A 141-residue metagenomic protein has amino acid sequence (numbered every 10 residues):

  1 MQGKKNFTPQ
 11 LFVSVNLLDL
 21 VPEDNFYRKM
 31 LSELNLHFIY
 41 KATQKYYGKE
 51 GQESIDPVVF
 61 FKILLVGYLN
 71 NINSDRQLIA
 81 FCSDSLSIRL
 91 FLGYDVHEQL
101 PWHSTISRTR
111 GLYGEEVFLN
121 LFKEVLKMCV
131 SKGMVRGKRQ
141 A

Functional and structural regions predicted by a protein language model:
M1-L34: Charged, often Cys/His-bearing segments associated with DNA-binding zinc-finger transcription factors
F26-L65: Basic, short loop/linker segments at the boundary and entry of helix-turn-helix/winged-helix-like folds
L34, L64-N70, Y113, C129: Generic structural signal for hydrophobic core residues of well-folded globular domains
G51-V59, S74, E98, G114-V117: Secondary-structure capping and boundary motifs in well-ordered enzyme cores
N70-Q77: Alpha-helix boundary/capping segments in eukaryotic regulatory proteins
Q77-F91: DNA-recognition alpha helix
Y94-A141: Active-site- or DNA-interface-adjacent structural scaffold in DNA-acting proteins
